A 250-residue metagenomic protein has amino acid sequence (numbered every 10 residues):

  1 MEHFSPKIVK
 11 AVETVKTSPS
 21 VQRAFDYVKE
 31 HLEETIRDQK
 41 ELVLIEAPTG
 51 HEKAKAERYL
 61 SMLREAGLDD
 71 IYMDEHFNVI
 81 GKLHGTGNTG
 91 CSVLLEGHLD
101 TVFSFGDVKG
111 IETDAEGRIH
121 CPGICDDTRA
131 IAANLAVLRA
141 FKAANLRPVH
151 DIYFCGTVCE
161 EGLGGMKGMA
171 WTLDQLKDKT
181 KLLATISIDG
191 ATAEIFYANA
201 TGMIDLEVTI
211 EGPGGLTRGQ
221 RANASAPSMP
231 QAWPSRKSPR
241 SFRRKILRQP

Functional and structural regions predicted by a protein language model:
E2-H120: Acidic/His- and Gly-rich active-site-bordering loop/insert found across diverse amide/peptide-bond hydrolases
K7-K10, R118, E161, L176-P250: Midchain, well-structured core segments that form catalytic/ion-binding scaffolds
V28-L32, L63, G67, F103 (+3 more regions): Structural signal for hydrophobic packing residues in well-ordered secondary-structure cores of soluble enzyme domains
I36, K40, E57-L60, I131-R139 (+3 more regions): Predominant activation on well-ordered alpha-helical scaffold segments within soluble catalytic domains
G50-K53, I119-A132, R221, S225-M229: Short, conserved micro-motifs enriched in small and acidic residues
L68, G90, V149, L183 (+1 more regions): Short secondary-structure junction motifs
D127-D205, T209: Acidic/histidine-rich catalytic neighborhood of metal-dependent amide-processing enzymes
